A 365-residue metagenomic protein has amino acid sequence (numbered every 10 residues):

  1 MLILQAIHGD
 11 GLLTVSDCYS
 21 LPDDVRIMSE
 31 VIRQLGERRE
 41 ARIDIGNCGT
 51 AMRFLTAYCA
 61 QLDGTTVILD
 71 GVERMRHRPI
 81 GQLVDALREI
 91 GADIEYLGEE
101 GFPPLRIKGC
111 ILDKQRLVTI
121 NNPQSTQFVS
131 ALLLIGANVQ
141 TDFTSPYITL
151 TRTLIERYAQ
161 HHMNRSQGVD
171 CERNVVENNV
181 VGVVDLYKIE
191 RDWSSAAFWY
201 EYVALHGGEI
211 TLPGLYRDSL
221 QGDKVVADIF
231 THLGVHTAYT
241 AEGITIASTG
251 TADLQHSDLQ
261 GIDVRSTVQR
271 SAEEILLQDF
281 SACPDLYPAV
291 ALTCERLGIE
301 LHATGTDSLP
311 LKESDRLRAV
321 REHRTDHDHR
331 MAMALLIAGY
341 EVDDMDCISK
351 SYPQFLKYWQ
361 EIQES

Functional and structural regions predicted by a protein language model:
M1-S365: Structural preference for solvent-exposed beta-strand-turn elements and adjacent flexible terminal/loop segments within
